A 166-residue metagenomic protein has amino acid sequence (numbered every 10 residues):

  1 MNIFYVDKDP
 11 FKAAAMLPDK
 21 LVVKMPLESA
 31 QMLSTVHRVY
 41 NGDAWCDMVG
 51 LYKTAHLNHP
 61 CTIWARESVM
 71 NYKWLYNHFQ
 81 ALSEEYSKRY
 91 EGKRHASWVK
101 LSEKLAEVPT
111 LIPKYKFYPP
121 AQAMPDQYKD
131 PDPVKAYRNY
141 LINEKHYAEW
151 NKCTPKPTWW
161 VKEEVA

Functional and structural regions predicted by a protein language model:
M1-N58, T62-A166: Sequence termini and other peripheral, non-core segments
